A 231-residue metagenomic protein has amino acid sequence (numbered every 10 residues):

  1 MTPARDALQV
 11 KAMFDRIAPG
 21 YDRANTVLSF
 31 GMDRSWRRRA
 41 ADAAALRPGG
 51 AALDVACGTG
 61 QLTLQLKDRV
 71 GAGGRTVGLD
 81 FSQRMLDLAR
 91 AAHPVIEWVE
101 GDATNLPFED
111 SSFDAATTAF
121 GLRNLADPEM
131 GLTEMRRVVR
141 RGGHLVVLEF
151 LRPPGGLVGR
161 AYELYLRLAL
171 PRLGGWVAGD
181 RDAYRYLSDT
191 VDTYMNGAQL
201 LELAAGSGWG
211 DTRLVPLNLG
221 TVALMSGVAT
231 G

Functional and structural regions predicted by a protein language model:
M1-G20, L166: N-terminal, positively charged/glycine-rich alpha-helical extensions of SAM-dependent methyltransferases
L8, L148-L203, R213: C-terminal alpha-helical "lid/dimerization" subdomain adjacent to the S-adenosyl-L-methionine
F30-G49, Q65: Conserved alpha-helix/loop element of class I SAM-dependent methyltransferases that forms part of the SAM/SAH-binding
A51-N105: Class I SAM-dependent methyltransferase SAM/SAH-binding core
T104-A115: A short acidic, Gly/Pro-enriched loop at the edge of an enzyme's catalytic core that lines a small-molecule cofactor
D114-P128: A short SAM/SAH-binding and catalytic strip from SAM-dependent methyltransferases
E129-H144: A short glycine-rich, Lys/Arg-flanked "PGG" loop and its adjoining helix->strand segment in the class I
G208-G231: Core SAM-dependent methyltransferase catalytic element
